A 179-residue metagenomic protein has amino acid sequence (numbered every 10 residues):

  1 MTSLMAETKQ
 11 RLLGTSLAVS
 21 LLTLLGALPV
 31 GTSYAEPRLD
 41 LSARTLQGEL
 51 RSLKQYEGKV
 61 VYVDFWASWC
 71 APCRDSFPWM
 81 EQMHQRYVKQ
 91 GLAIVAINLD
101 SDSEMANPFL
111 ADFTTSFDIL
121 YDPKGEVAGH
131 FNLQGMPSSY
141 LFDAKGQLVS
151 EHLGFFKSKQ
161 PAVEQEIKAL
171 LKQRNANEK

Functional and structural regions predicted by a protein language model:
M1-Q10: N-terminal secretory signal peptides that target proteins for export/translocation
T15-A27: Bacterial N-terminal signal peptides
G31-L53: N-terminal "domain-start" segment that seeds a small globular fold
K54-W69: Short active-site neighborhood of thiol/selenol oxidoreductases, capturing the structured segment around
F65-Q82: Conserved redox-active cysteine motifs that mediate thiol-disulfide chemistry, especially di-cysteine Cys-X(1-2)-Cys
F77-I97, A111: Conserved helix-turn-beta segment immediately C-terminal to the redox Cys motif in thioredoxin-like folds
L92-S103, F117-K124: Thiol-based oxidoreductase modules, predominantly thioredoxin-like and allied folds used for disulfide exchange
F109-S116, P123-E166: Thiol/disulfide oxidoreductase modules built on the thioredoxin-like
